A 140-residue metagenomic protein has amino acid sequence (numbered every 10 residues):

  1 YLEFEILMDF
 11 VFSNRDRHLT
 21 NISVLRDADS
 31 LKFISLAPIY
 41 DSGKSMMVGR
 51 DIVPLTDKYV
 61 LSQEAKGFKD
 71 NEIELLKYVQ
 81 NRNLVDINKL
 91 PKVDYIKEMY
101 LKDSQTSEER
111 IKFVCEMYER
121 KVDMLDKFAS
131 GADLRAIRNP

Functional and structural regions predicted by a protein language model:
Y1-N14, L19, S23-P140: Anionic ligand-binding catalytic core segments
